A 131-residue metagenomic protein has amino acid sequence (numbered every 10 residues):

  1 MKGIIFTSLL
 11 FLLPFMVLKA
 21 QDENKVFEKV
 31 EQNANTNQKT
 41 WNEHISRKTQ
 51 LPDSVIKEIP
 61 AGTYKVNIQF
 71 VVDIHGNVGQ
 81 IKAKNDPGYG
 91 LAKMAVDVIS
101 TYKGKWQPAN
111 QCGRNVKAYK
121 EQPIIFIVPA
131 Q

Functional and structural regions predicted by a protein language model:
I4-T7, L18-Q131: Charge-biased low-complexity segments
F11-L12: Repetitive helical segments and hydrophobic/amphipathic motifs
